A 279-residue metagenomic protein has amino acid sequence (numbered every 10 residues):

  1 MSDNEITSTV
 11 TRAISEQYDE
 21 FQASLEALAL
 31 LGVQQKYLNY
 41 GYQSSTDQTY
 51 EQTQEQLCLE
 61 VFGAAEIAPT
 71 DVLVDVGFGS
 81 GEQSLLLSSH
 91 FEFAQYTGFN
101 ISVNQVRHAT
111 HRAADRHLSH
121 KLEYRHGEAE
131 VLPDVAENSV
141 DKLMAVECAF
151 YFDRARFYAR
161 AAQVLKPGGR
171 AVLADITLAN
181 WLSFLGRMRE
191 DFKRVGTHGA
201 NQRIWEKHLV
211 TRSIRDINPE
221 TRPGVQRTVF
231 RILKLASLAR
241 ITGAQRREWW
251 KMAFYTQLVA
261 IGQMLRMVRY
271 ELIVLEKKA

Functional and structural regions predicted by a protein language model:
M1-A29: N-terminal auxiliary segments of SAM/dcSAM-dependent transferases
Q52-P69: Conserved alpha-helix/loop element of class I SAM-dependent methyltransferases that forms part of the SAM/SAH-binding
V74, S80-V131: Class I SAM-dependent methyltransferase SAM/SAH-binding core
P133-L143: A short acidic, Gly/Pro-enriched loop at the edge of an enzyme's catalytic core that lines a small-molecule cofactor
R156-R170: A short glycine-rich, Lys/Arg-flanked "PGG" loop and its adjoining helix->strand segment in the class I
V172-K193: Short, glycine-/aromatic-enriched active-site segment of Class I SAM-dependent methyltransferases
K193-L209: Short alpha-helix
D216-A279: Conserved Class I S-adenosyl-L-methionine
